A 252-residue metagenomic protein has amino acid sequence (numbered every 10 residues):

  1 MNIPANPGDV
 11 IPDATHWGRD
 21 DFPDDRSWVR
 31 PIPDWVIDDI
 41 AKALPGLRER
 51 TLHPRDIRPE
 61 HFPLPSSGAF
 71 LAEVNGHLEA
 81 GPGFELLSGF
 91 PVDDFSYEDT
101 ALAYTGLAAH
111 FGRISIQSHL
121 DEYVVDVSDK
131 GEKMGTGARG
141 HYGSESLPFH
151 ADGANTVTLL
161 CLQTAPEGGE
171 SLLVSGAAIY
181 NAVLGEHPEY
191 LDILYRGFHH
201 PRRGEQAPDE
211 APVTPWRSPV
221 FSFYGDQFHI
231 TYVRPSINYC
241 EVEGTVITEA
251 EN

Functional and structural regions predicted by a protein language model:
M1-G68, A72-E73, A80, E85 (+3 more regions): Active-site environment of non-heme Fe oxygenases that use a 2-His-1-carboxylate facial triad
E98-T105, L173-S175: "Short basic amphipathic alpha-helical interaction patches in structured regions
Y104-I114: A short alpha->loop->secondary-structure connector
I116-H119: Internal, non-catalytic "lid/hinge" segments that mediate substrate recognition, gating, inter-domain movement
